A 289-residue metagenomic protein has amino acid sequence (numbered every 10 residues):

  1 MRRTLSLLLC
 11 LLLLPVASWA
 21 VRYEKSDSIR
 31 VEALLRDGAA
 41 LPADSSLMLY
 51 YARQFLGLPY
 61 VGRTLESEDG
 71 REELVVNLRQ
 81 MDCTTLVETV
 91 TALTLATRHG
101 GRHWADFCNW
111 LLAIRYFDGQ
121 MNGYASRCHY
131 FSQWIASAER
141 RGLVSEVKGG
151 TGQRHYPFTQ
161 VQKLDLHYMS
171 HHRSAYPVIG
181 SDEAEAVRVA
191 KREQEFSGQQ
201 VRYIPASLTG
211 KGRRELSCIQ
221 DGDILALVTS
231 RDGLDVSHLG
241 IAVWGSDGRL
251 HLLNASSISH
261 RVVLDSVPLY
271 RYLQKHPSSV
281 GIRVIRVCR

Functional and structural regions predicted by a protein language model:
T4-L14: Sec-dependent N-terminal signal peptides
S18-A20: Boundary at the C-terminal end of the N-terminal hydrophobic targeting segment
A40-M48, V75-C83, H99, H103 (+2 more regions): Extracytoplasmic/periplasmic, Sec-exported soluble proteins
D44-Y60: Sequence/structural signature of beta-propeller domains
Y60-Q200, G248, N254-S257: Acidic/His-rich structured neighborhood in mature extracellular/periplasmic domains
Y203-E215: Short alpha-helix capping/helix-loop boundary micro-motifs
K211-G212, Q220-R289: C-terminal soluble interaction/assembly domains
